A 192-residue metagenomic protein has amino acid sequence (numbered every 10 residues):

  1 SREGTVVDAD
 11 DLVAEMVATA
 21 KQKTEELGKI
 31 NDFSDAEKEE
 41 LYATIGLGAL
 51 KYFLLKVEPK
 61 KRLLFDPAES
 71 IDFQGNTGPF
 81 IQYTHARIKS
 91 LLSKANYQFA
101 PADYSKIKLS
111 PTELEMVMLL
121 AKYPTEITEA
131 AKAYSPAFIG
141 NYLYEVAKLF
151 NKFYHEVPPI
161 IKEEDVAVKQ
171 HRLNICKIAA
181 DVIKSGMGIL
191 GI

Functional and structural regions predicted by a protein language model:
S1-I192: Non-catalytic interaction-recognition regions
